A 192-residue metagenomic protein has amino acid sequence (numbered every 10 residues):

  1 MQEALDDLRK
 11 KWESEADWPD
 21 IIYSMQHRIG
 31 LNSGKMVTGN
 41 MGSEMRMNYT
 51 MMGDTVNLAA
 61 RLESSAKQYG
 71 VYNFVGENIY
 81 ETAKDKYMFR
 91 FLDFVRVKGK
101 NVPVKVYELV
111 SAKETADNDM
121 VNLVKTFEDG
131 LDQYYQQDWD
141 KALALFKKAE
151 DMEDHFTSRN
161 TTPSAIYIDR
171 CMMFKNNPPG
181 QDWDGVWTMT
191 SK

Functional and structural regions predicted by a protein language model:
M1-I29, S33, D54-K67, M88 (+1 more regions): Alpha-helical scaffold within the catalytic cores of cyclic-nucleotide enzymes
M36-T38, S65-K141, K147-G180: Cytosolic regulatory/linker segments at or just downstream of nucleotide-handling modules in signal-transduction
N40-S43: Cytochrome P450 core scaffold surrounding the K-helix E-X-X-R motif and the conserved "meander" helix-loop region
Y49, G53-V56, V124: Alpha-helical membrane and juxtamembrane elements of multi-pass inner-membrane transport and channel proteins
P179-K192: Intrinsically disordered, low-complexity, charge-biased linker/tail regions
